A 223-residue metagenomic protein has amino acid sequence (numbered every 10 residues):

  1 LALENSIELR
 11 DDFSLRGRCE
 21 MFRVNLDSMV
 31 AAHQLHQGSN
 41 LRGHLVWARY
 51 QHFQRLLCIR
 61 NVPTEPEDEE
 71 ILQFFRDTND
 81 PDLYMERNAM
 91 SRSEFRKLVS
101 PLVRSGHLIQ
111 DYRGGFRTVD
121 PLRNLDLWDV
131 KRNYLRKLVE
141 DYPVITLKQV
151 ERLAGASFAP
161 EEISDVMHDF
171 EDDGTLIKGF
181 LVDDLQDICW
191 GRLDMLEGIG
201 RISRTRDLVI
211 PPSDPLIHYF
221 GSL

Functional and structural regions predicted by a protein language model:
L1-L223: Long, low-complexity intrinsically disordered regions
